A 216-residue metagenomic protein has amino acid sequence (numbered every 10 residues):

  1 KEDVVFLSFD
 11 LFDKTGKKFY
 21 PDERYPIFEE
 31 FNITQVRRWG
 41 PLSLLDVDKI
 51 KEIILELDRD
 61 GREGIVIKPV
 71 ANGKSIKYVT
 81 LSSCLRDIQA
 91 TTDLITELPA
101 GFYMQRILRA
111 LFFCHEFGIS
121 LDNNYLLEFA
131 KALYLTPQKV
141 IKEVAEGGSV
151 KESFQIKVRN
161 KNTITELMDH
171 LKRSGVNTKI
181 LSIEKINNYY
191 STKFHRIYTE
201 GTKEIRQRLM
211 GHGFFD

Functional and structural regions predicted by a protein language model:
K1-D216: Core nucleotide-handling region used for phosphoryl-transfer chemistry
